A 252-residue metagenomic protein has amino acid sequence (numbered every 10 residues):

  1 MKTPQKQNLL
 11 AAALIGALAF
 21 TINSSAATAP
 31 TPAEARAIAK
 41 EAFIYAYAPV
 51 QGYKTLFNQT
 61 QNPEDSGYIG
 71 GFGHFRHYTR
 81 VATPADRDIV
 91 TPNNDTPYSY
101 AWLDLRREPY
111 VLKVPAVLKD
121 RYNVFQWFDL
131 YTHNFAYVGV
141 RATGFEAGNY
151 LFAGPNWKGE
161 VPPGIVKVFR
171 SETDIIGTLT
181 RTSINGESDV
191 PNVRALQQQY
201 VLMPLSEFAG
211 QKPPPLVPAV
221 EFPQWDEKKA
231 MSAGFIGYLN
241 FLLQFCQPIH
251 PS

Functional and structural regions predicted by a protein language model:
K2, F20, A26-A29: N-terminal export/targeting leaders of redox proteins
K2-A11: Bacterial N-terminal signal peptides that target proteins for export
L10, S25-A26: Intrinsic disorder/low-complexity detector
A11-T21: Bacterial N-terminal signal peptides
A26-S252: A compositional/structural signature for long, glycine/proline-rich flexible linkers and loops on extracytoplasmic
